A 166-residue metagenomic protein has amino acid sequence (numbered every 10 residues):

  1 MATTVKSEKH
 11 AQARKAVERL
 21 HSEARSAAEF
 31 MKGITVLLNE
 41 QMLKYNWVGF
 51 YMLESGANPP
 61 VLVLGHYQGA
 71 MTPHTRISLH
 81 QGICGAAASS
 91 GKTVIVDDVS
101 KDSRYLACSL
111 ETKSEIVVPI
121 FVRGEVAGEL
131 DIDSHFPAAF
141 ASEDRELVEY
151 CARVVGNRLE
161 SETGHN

Functional and structural regions predicted by a protein language model:
M1-T72, L159-N166: Intrinsically disordered, low-complexity terminal regulatory regions
A2, E18, S134-N166: Juxtadomain coupling helices with adjacent low-complexity linkers
M42, A107-T112: Short loop/turn motifs at secondary-structure junctions and domain boundaries
M52-A57, V61-C108: Regulatory sensory and allosteric helical modules in signal-transduction proteins and certain transcription factors
S114-F121: A short, aliphatic-rich beta-strand micro-motif
G128-E129: Short glycine-/small-residue motifs
